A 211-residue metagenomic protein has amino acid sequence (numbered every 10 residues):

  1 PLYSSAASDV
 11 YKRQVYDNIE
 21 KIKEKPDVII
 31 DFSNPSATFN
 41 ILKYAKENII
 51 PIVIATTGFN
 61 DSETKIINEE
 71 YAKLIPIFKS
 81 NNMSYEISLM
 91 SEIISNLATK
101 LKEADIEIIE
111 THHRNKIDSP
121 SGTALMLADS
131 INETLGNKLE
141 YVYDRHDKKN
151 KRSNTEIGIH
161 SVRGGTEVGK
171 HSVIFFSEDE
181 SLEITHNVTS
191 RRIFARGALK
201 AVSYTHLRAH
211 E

Functional and structural regions predicted by a protein language model:
P1-A7, Y11, H206-E211: Single conserved hydrophobic/aromatic residue that forms the stacking wall/gate of nucleotide- or nucleobase-binding
S5-E47: N-terminal glycine-/serine-/threonine-rich beta1-alpha1-beta2 phosphate-ribose binding loop of Rossmann-like
Y16, A98-R208: Active-site-lining helix/loop region of Rossmann-like oxidoreductase modules
Y16, V53, P76-F78: Structural detector of well-ordered beta-strand residues that form the stable sheet scaffold of enzyme domains
Y44-D61: ADP-ribose/adenylate-binding Rossmann-like module
T57-P76: Rossmann-fold NAD(P)-binding glycine/threonine-rich loop
Y71, F78-H113: Hydrophobic, well-structured mid-protein blocks that either form specific transmembrane helices
